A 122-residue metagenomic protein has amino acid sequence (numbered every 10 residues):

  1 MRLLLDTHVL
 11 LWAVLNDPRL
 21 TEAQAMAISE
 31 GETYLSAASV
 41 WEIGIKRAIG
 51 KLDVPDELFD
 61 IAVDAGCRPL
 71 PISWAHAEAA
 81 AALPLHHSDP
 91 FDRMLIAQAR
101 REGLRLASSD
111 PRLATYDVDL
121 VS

Functional and structural regions predicted by a protein language model:
M1-L35, A48-D60, E102, P111-T115: Short, well-structured N-terminal submotif of metal-dependent ribonuclease cores
L35-S36, I72: Short glycine/serine/threonine-enriched helix-capping/active-site loop that flanks the nucleotide-sugar donor pocket
P55-D56, D64-R112, D119-V121: Active-site neighborhoods of divalent-metal-dependent phosphate/nucleic-acid chemistry enzymes
